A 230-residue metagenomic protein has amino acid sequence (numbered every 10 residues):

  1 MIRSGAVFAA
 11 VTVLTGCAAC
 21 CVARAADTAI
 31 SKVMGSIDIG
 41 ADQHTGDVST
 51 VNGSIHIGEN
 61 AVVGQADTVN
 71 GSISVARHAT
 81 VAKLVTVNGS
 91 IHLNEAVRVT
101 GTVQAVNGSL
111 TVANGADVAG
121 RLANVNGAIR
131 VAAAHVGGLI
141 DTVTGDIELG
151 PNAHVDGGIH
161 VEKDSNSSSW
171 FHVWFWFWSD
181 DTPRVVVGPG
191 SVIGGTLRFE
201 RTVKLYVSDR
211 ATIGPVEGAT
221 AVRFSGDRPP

Functional and structural regions predicted by a protein language model:
M1-D27, P229-P230: Terminal non-domain segments
C20-P230: Extended beta-solenoid/beta-helix repeat architectures
